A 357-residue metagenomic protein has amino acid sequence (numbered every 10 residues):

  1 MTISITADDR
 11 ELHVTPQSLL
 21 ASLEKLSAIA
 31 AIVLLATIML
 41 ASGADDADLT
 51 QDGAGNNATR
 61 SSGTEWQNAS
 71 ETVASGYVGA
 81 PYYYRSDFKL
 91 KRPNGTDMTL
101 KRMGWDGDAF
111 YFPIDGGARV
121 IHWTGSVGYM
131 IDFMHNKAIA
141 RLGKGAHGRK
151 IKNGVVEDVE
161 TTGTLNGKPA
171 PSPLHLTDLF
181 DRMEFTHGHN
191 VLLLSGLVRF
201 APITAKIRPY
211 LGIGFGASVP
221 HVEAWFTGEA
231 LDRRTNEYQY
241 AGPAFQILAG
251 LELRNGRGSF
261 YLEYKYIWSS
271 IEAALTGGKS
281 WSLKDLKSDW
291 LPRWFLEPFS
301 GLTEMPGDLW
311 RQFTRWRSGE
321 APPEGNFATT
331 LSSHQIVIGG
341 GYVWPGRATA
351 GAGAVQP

Functional and structural regions predicted by a protein language model:
I29-I38: Bacterial N-terminal signal peptides
G43-T124, W290-P357: Short glycine/proline- and aromatic-enriched beta-strand/turn motifs that initiate or cap beta-hairpins
S70, F112-G116, T186-L192, I207 (+2 more regions): Residues that define the transmembrane beta-barrel architecture of outer-membrane proteins
V73, G128, R208, S259-Y261: Membrane-spanning beta-strand positions in outer-membrane beta-barrel proteins
G76-V78, A118-H122, L192-F200, A205 (+5 more regions): Residues on the lipid-exposed face of transmembrane beta-strands in outer-membrane beta-barrel proteins
S86-R92, L142-G148, H221-D232, A273-S280: Outer-membrane beta-barrel translocator domains and adjoining extracellular loop/strand segments of Gram-negative
G95-K101, P169-D178, E223-D232, T314-A321: Flexible, solvent-exposed coil segments and beta strand-coil junctions, predominantly the extracellular/periplasmic
I121-F226, W344-R347: Gram-negative (and chloroplast) outer-membrane scaffold detector with strong preference for beta-barrel transmembrane
